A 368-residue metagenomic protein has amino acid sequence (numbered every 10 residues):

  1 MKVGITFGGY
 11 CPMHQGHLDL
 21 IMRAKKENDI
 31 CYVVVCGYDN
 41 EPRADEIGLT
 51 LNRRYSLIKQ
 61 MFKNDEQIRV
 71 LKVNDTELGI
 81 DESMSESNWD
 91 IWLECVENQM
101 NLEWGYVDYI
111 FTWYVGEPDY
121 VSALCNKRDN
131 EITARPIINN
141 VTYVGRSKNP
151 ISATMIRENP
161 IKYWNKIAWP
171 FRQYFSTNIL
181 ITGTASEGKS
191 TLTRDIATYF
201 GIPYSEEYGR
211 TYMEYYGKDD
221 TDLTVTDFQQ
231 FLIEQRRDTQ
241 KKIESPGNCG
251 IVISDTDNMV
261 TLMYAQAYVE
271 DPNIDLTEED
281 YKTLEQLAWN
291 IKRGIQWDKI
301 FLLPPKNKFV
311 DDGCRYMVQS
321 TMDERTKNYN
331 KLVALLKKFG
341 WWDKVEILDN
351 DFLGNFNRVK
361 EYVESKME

Functional and structural regions predicted by a protein language model:
M1-T177: Nucleotidyltransferase catalytic core that binds NTPs
I181: Hydrophobic anchor at the beta1->P-loop junction of P-loop NTPases
A185: The conserved Walker
G188: Conserved glycine(s) of the Walker
L192, I196: Hydrophobic positions on the alpha1 helix immediately C-terminal to the Walker A/P-loop
T198-D238: Conserved substrate/cofactor phosphate-moiety recognition/catalytic segment in nucleotide-dependent phosphotransferases
Q230-I295: Glycine-rich phosphate-binding loop used to anchor ATP phosphates in small-molecule kinases, encompassing both
Y268-K337, E346-G354: A glycine- and Lys/Arg-enriched "phosphate-lid" helix/loop adjacent to the NTP-binding pocket of small-molecule kinases
